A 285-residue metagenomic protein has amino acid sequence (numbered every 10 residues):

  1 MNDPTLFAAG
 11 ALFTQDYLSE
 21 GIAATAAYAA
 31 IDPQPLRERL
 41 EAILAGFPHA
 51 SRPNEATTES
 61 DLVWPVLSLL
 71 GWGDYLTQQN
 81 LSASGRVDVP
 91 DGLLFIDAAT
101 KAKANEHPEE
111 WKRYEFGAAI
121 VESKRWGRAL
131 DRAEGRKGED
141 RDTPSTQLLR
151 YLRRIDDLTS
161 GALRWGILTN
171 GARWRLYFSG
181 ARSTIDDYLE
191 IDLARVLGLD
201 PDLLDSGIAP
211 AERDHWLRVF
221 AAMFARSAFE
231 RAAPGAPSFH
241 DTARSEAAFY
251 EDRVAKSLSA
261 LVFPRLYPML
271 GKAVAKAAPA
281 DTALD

Functional and structural regions predicted by a protein language model:
M1-F47, A102-A119, S123-L149, R154-D285: Short, basic/polar, glycine-containing "phosphate-handling" surface segments that engage DNA
N2, L76-N80, A99-K101: Phosphate-handling architecture centered on phosphoinositide signaling
A45-G85: Acidic-basic catalytic patches of nuclease active cores, encompassing PD-(D/E)XK and other metal-cofactor nuclease
P53-D61, R86, E115, G138 (+1 more regions): Generic alpha-helical scaffold signal
V66-S68, A98, R125-G127: Short glycine-rich, polar/acidic loop-and-turn segments at beta strand-coil junctions
A83-D88, L168: A short catalytic or substrate-binding loop motif that flags glycine-/basic-rich loops and adjacent residues that bind
R86-A98: Charged, often glycine-rich, active-site loop that binds/positions anionic groups
